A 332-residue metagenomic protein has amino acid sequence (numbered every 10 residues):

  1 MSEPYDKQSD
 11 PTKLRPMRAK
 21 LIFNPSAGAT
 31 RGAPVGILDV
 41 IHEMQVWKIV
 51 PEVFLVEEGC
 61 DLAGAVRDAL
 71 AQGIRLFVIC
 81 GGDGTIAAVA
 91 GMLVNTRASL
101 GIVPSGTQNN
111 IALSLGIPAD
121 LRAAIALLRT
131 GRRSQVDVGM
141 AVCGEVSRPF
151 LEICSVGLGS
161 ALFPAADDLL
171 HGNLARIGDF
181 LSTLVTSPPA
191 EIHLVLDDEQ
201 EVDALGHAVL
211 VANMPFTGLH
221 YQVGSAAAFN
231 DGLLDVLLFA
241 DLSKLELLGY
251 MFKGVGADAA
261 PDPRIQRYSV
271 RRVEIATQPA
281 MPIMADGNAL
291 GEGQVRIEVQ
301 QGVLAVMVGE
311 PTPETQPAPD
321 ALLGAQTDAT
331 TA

Functional and structural regions predicted by a protein language model:
M1-F77, A87, R122, P313-A332: ATP/NTP phosphate-donor binding region
S26, L38, Q45-W47, V56 (+2 more regions): Catalytic core of DAGKc-family lipid kinases
P34, L196-D197, D203, A228 (+1 more regions): ATP/nucleoside-binding phosphotransfer catalytic cores, i.e., glycine-rich phosphate-binding loops
I79-D83: N-terminal glycine-rich "phosphate-gripper" loop used for MgATP/nucleotide binding and carboxylate activation
S155, G159, L210-S225, A289: Glycine-rich phosphate/pyrophosphate-binding beta-alpha loops
L170-A175, T217-H220, S225-E246: Gly/Ser/Thr-rich active-site loops/lids in small-molecule metabolic enzymes that frequently grip phosphoryl groups
